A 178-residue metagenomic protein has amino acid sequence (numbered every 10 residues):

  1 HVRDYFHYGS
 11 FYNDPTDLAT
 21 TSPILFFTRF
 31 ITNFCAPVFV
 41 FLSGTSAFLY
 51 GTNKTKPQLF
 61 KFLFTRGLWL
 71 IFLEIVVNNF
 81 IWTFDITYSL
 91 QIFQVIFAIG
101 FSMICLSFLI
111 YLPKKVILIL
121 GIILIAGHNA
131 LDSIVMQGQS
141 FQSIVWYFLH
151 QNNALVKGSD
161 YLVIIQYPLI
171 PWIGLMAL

Functional and structural regions predicted by a protein language model:
H1-L178: Alpha-helical transmembrane segments and their immediate juxtamembrane cytosolic regions
